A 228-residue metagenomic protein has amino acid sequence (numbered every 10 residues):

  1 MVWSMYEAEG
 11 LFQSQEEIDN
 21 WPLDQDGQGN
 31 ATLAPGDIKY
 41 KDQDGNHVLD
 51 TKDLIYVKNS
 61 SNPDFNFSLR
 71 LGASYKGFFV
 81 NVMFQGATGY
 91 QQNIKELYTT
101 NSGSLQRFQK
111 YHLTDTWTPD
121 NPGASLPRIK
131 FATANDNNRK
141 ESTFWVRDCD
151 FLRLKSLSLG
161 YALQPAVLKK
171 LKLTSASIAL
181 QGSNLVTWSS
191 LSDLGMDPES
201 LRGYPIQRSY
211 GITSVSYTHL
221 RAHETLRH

Functional and structural regions predicted by a protein language model:
M1-Q13, N20-D26, N30-L33, A87-I178 (+1 more regions): Extracytoplasmic gating/loop element in the C-terminal half of outer-membrane beta-barrel translocons and assembly
G27, A31, D42-D53: Acidic, glycine-anchored loop motifs typical of Ca2+
F65-F67, K76-F78, D150, K172-A176 (+1 more regions): Outer-envelope beta-barrel architecture signal
S68-R70, S156-G160, G211-T213: Membrane-embedded beta-strand positions in outer-membrane beta-barrel channels/transporters
A73-Y75, F84-G86, Y161-P165, S214-S216: Residue-level signature of outer-membrane beta-barrel architecture
V82, I178-L180, S214: Membrane-embedded beta-strand positions of outer-membrane beta-barrel proteins
N93-T99, S190-D197: Outer-membrane beta-barrel translocator domains and adjoining extracellular loop/strand segments of Gram-negative
T218-T225: Conserved small/polar residues in nucleotide/adenosyl-binding loops
